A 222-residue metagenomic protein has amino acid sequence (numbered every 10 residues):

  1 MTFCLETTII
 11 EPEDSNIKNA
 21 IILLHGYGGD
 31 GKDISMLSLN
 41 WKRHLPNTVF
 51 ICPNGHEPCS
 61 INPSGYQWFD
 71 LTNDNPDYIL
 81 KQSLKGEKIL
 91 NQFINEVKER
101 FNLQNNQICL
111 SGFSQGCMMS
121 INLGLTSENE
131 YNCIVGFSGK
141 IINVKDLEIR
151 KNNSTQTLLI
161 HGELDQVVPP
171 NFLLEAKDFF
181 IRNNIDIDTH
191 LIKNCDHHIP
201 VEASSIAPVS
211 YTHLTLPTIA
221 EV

Functional and structural regions predicted by a protein language model:
C4-L103: Serine-hydrolase catalytic machinery in alpha/beta-hydrolase-like enzymes
L103-S111: Alpha/beta-hydrolase fold nucleophile elbow
G112-G116, S120: Gly/Ala-rich beta-loop-alpha elbow adjacent to hydrolase catalytic centers
E130-G139: A conserved short beta-strand
L159-H161, D165: Short beta-strand/loop motif that positions the catalytic acidic residue of the alpha/beta-hydrolase fold
V167-F172: Conserved alpha/beta-hydrolase "acid-adjacent" motif
I192-H198: Histidine-bearing beta->alpha loop at or near hydrolase active sites
T212-T218: Conserved small/polar residues in nucleotide/adenosyl-binding loops
